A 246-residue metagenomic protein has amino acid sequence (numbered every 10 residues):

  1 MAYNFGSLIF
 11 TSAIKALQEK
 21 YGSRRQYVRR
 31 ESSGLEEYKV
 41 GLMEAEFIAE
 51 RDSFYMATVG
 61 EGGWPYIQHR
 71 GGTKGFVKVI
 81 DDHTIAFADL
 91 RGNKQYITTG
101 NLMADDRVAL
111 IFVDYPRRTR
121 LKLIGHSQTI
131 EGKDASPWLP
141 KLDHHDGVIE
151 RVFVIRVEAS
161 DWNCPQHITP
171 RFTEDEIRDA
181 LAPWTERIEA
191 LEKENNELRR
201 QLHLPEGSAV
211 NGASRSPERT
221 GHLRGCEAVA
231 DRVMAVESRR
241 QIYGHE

Functional and structural regions predicted by a protein language model:
M1-E246: Binding-site signature for planar aromatic cofactors or substrates
